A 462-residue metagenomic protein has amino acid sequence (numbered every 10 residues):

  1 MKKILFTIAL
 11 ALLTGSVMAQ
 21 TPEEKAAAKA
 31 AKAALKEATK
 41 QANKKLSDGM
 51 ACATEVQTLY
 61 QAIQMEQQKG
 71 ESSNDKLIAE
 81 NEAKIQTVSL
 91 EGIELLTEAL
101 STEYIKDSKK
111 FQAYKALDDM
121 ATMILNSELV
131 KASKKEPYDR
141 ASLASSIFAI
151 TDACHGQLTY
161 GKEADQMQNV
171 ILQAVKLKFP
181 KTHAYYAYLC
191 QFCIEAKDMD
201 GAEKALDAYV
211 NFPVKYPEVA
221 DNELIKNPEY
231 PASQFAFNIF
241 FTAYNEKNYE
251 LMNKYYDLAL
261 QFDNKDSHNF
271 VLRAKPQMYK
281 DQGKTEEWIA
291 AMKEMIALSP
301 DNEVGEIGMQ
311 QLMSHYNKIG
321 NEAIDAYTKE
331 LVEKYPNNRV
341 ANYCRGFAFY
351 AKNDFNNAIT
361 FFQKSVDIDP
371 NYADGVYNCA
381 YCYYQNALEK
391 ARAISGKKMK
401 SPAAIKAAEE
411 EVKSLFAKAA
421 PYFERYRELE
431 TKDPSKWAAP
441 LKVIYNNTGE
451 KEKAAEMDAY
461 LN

Functional and structural regions predicted by a protein language model:
Q57-E94, I105-Y188, C193-A196, P217-Q234 (+1 more regions): Short coil/linker segments at helix-helix boundaries
A99, I147, Y209, A259 (+4 more regions): Canonical positions in the second alpha-helix
T102, F212, F262, L298-D301 (+3 more regions): Structural marker of alpha-solenoid helical repeat scaffolds
C154, T182, Y216, D266-H268 (+4 more regions): Residue-level recognition of tetratricopeptide repeat
A164, Y185, E218-N222, N269-V271 (+4 more regions): TPR alpha-solenoid repeat register
